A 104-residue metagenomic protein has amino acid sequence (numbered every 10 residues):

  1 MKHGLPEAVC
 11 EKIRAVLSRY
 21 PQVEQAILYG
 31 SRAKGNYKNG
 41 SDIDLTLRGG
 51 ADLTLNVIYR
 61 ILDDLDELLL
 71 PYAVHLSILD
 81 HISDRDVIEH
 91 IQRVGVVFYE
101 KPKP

Functional and structural regions predicted by a protein language model:
M1-Q25, K34-N39, G50-P104: Catalytic core of pol beta-like nucleotidyltransferases
